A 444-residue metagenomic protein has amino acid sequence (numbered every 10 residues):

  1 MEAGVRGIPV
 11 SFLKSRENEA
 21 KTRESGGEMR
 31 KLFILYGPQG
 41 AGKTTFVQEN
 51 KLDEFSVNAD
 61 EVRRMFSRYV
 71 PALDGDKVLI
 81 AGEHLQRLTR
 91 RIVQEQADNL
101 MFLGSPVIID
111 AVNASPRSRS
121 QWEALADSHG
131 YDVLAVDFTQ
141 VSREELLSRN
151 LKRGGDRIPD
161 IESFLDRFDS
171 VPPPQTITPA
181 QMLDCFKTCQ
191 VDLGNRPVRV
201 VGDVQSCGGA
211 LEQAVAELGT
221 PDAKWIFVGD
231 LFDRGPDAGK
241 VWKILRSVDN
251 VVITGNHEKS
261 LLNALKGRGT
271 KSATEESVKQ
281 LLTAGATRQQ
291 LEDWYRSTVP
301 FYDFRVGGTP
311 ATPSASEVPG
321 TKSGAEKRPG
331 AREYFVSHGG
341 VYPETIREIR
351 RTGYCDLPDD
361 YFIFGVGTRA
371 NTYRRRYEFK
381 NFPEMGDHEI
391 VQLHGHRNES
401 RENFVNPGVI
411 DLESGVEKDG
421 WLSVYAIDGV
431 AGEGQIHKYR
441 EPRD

Functional and structural regions predicted by a protein language model:
P9-K14, K21-E24, D169-N195: NTP-dependent small-molecule kinase module
L32-F33, V141-T188: Conserved GTP-binding G-domain of TRAFAC-class P-loop NTPases and closely related GTPase folds
P38-Q39: The conserved Walker
T44-S105, E144-S148: Conserved substrate/cofactor phosphate-moiety recognition/catalytic segment in nucleotide-dependent phosphotransferases
H129-L146: Conserved phosphate-donor/acceptor-positioning beta-strand/loop module used by diverse small-molecule
P159-E162, G235-F335, Y342-P343, E348-T372 (+1 more regions): Active-site neighborhood of divalent metal-dependent phosphoester bond hydrolases
M182-W242: N-terminal active-site segment of His-dependent metallophosphoesterases
R375-Y439: Conserved beta-sheet core of the metallophosphoesterase superfamily
